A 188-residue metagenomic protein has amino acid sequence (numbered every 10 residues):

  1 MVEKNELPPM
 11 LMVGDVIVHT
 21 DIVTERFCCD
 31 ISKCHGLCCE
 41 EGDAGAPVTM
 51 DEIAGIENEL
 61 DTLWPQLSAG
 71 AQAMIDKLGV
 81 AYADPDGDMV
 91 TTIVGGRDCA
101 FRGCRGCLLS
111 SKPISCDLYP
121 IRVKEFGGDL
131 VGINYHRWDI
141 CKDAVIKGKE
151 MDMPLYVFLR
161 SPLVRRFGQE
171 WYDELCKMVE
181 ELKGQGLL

Functional and structural regions predicted by a protein language model:
M1-L188: Short loop/turn segments that flank or connect secondary-structure elements
